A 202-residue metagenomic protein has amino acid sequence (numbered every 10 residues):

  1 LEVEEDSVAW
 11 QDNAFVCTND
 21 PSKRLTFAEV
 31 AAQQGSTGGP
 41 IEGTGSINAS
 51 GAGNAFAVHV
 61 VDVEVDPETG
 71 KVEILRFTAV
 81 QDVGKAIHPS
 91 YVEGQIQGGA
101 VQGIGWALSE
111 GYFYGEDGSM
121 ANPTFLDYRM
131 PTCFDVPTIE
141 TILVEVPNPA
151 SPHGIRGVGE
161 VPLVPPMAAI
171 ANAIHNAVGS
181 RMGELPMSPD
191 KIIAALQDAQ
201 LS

Functional and structural regions predicted by a protein language model:
L1-S202: C-terminal catalytic domains of large/alpha subunits in multi-subunit enzymes
